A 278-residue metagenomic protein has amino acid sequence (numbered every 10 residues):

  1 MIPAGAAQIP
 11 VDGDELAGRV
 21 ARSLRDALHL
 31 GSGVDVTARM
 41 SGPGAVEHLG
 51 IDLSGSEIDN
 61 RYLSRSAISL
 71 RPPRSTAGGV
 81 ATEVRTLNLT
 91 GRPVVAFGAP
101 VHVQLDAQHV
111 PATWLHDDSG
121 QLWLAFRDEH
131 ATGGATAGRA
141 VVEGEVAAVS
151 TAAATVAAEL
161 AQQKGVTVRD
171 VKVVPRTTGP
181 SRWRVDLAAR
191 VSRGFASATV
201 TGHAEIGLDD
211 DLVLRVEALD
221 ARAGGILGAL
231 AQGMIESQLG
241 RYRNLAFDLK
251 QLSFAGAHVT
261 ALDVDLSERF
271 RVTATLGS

Functional and structural regions predicted by a protein language model:
M1-S278: Extracellular/lumenal and peripheral-membrane lipid-interaction modules
